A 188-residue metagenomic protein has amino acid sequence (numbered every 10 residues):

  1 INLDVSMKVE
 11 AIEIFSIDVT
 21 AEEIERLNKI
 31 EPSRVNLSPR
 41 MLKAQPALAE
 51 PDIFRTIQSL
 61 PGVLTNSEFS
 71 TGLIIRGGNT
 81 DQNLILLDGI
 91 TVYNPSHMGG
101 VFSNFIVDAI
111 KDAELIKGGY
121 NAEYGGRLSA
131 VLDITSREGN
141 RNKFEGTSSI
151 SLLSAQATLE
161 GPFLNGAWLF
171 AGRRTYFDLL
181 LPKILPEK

Functional and structural regions predicted by a protein language model:
N2-P46, F54-R55, T80-Q82: Short, acidic, small-residue-rich periplasmic hinge/interaction motif at the N-terminus of Gram-negative outer-membrane
N2-S6, I53-T56, T71-L73, G100-I106 (+1 more regions): N-terminal periplasmic accessory domains that precede and gate Gram-negative outer-membrane beta-barrel machines
M7-V9, V19-E23, I75-N79, L87-G89 (+2 more regions): Flexible glycine-/small-residue-rich
I24-N28, V63-L64, D81-Q82, V92-Y93 (+3 more regions): Short beta-strands and strand-coil junctions in structured, solvent-facing domains, enriched
M41-A44, I90-K117: Short acidic/polar hinge/loop motifs at secondary-structure boundaries that mediate gating or recognition
Q45-L48, F54-N94, K111: Extracytoplasmic beta-strand/coil segments of soluble accessory domains associated with Gram-negative outer-membrane
A47, N66-S67, S149-S151, K188: Short sequence motifs at beta-strands and strand-loop junctions characteristic of Gram-negative outer-membrane
L84, D112-E123, S129-R137, E145-E187: Predominantly transmembrane beta-strands of Gram-negative outer membrane beta-barrel pores used for transport
